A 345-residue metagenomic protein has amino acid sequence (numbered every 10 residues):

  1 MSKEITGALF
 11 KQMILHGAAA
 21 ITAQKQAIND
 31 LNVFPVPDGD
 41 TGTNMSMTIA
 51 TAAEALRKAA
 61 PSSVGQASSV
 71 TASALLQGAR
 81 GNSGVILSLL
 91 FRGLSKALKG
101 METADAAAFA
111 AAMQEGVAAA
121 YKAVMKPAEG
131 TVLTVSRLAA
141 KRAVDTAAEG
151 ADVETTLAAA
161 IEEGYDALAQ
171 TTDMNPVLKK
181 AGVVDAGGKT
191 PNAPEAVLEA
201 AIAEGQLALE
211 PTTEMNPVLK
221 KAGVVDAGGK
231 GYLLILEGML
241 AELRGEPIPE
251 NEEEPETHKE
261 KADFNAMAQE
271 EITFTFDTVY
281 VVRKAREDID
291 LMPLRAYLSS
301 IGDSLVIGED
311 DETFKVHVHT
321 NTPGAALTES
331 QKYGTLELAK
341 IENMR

Functional and structural regions predicted by a protein language model:
M1-R345: N-terminal loops that bind phosphate or other acidic moieties and the adjacent beta-alpha structural core
